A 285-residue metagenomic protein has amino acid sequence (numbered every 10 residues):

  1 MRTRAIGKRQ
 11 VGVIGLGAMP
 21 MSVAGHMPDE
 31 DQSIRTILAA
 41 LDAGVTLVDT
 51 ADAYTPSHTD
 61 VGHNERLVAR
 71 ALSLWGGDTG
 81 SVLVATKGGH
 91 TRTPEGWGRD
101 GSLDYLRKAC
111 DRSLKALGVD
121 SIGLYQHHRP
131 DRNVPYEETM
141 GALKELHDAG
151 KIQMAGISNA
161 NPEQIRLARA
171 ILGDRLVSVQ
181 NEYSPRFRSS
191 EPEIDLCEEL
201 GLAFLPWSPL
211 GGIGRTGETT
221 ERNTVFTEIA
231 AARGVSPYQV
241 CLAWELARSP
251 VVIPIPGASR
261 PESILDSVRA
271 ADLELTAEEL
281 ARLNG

Functional and structural regions predicted by a protein language model:
M1-S81: N-terminal binding-site loop/beta-alpha segment at the start of enzyme catalytic domains that lines or forms
G7-G25, A85-W97, S121, Q126: N-terminal small/glycine-rich loop or linker at the start of catalytic domains across soluble metabolic enzymes
Q10, D42, A69-L83, L114-G118 (+3 more regions): Acidic (Asp/Glu)-rich catalytic clusters
S22-G25, Y54-H58, T91-W97, G212-T216 (+1 more regions): A short acidic, helix-capping loop that chelates divalent metal ions and anchors anionic groups
P28-A40, G101-L117, E163-R166: Short, acidic/polar
Y105-Q126, L146-A149, I171: CE4/NodB-like, metal-dependent polysaccharide N-deacetylase domain that modifies extracellular/periplasmic N-acetylated
P130, V134-G285: Beta/alpha (TIM)-barrel catalytic core signal, keyed to glycine-rich beta->alpha loops juxtaposed to Asp/Glu that bind
